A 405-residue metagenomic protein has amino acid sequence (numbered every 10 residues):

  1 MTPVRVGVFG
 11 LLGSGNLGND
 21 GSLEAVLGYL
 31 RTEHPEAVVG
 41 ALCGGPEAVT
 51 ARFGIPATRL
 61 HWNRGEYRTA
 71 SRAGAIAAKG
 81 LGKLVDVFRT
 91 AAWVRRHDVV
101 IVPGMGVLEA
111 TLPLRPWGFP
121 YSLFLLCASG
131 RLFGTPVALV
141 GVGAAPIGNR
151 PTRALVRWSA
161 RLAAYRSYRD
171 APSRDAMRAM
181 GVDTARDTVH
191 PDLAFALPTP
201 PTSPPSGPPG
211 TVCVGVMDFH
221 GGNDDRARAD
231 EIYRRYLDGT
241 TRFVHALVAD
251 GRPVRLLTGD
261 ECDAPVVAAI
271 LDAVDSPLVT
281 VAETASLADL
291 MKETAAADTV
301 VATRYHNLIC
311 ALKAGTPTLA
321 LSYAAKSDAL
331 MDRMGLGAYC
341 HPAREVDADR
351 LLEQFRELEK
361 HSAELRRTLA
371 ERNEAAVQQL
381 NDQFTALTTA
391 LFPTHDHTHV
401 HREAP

Functional and structural regions predicted by a protein language model:
M1-P405: Active-site anion-handling motifs in enzyme catalytic cores
